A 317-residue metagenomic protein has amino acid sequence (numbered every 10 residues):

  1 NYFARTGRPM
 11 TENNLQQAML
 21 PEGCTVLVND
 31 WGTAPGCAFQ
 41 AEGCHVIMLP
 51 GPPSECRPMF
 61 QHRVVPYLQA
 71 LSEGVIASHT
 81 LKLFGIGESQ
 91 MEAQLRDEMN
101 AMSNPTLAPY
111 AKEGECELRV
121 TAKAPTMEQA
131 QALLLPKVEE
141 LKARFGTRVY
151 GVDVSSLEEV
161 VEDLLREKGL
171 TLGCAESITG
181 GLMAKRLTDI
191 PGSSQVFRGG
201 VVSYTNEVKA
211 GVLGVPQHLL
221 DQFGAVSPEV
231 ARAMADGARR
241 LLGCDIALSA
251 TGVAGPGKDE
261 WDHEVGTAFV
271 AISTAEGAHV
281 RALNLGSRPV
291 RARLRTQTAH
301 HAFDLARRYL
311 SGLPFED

Functional and structural regions predicted by a protein language model:
N1-L71: Proline/glycine-rich low-complexity loops and linkers
A4-R8, T25, N29, E42 (+9 more regions): Generic secondary-structure signature for well-ordered alpha-helical cores
E12-N13, Q17-L20, V28-W31, C37-E42 (+7 more regions): Solvent-exposed alpha-helices and their adjacent loops that cap or buttress functional pockets in soluble metabolic
Q16, Q129-L135, E139-D317: Short alpha-helical segments enriched in small residues
C24, V120, A302: A residue-level signal for conserved active-site and pocket-lining positions in enzyme catalytic cores
L27-V28, Q40, L49-P50, Y110 (+3 more regions): Short beta-strand segments
F39-G114, R119-T121, Q129-L134: Accessory alpha-helical/coil subdomains and C-terminal extensions that flank or cap enzyme catalytic cores
F84, T121-K123, S273, G286: Solvent-exposed residues in well-ordered beta-strands and their adjoining turns, especially edge/terminal strands
